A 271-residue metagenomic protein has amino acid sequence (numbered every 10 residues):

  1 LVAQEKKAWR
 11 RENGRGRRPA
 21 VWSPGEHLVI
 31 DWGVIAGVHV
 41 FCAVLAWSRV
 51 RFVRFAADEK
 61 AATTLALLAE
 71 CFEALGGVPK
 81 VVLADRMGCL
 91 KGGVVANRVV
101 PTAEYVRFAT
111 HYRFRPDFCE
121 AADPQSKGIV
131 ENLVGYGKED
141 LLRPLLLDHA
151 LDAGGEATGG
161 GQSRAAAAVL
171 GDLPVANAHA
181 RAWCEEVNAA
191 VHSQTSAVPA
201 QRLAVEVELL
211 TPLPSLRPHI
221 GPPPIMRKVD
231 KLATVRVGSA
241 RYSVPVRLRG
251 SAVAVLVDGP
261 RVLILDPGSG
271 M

Functional and structural regions predicted by a protein language model:
Q4-R51, E59-A66, P224-R236: Mobile-element integrase/transposase regions, centering on the N-terminal DNA-binding/Zn-coordinating module
G37-R51, A56, L83, F108 (+2 more regions): Short conserved beta-strand segments at catalytic cores or DNA/RNA-binding microdomains of nucleic-acid binding
V53-V81: Active-site beta-loop-alpha junctions of metal-dependent nucleic acid enzymes, especially the RNase H-like/DDE
G77-N97, A121: Acidic/histidine-rich, metal-coordinating catalytic segments
V82-L90, F114, S126, E131-E139: Short, conserved phosphate-binding/catalytic loop or strand-edge motifs used in phosphoryl-/nucleotidyl-transfer
V106, T110-K127, L146-L151: RNase H-like polynucleotidyl transferase catalytic core
V134-G259: Active-site-proximal acidic segments at structured loop/helix or strand boundaries that coordinate catalytic metals
G259-M271: C-terminal, non-catalytic macromolecule-binding modules
